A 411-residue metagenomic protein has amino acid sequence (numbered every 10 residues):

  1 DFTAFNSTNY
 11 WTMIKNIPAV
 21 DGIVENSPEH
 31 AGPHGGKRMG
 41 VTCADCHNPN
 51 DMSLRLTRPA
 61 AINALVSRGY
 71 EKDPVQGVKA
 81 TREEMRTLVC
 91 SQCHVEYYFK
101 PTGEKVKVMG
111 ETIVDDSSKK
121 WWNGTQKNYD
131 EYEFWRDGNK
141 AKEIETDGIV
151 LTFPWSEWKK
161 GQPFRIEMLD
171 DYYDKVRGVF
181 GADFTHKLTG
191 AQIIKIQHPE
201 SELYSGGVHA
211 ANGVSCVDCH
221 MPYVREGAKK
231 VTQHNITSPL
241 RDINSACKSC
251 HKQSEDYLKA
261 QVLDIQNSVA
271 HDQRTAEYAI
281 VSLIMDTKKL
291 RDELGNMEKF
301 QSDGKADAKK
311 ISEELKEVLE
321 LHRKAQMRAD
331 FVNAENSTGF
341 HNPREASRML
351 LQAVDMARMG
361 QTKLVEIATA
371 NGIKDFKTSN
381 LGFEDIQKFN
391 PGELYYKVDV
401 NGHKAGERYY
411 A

Functional and structural regions predicted by a protein language model:
T3-G40, D45, N50-D218, P222-T369 (+2 more regions): Primarily the internal scaffold of c-type cytochrome electron-transfer domains, especially repeated/multiheme c-type
